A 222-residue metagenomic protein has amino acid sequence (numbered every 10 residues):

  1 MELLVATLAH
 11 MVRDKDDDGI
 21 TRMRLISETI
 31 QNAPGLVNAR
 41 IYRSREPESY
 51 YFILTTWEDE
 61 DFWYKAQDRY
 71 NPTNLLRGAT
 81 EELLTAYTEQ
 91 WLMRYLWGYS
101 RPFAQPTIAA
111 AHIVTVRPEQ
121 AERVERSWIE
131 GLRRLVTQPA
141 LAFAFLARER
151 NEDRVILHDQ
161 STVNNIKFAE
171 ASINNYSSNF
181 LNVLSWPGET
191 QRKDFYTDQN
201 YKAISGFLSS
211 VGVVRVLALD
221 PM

Functional and structural regions predicted by a protein language model:
E2-H10, F52-L54, I108-T115, L181: Active-site-flanking beta-strand signature of metal-NTP-handling nucleotidyl enzymes and homologous cyclase-like
H10-T21, T115-E125: Short, surface-exposed ligand-recognition loops at beta-strand->loop->(often short) alpha-helix junctions that present
E28-V37, T56-Q90, L135-A142, L157-F180 (+1 more regions): An amphipathic, aromatic/His-enriched active-site/gating alpha helix that lines ligand/cofactor pockets
R40-Y42, L96-F103, K167-S172: Short beta-strand/turn micro-motifs at beta-sheet edges
Y42-P47, A147-E152, S172-Y176: A short beta-turn/loop motif at secondary-structure boundaries
S44-T56: N-terminal interaction modules that seed assembly of large macromolecular complexes
R77-T137: Surface-exposed beta-loop interaction hotspot
